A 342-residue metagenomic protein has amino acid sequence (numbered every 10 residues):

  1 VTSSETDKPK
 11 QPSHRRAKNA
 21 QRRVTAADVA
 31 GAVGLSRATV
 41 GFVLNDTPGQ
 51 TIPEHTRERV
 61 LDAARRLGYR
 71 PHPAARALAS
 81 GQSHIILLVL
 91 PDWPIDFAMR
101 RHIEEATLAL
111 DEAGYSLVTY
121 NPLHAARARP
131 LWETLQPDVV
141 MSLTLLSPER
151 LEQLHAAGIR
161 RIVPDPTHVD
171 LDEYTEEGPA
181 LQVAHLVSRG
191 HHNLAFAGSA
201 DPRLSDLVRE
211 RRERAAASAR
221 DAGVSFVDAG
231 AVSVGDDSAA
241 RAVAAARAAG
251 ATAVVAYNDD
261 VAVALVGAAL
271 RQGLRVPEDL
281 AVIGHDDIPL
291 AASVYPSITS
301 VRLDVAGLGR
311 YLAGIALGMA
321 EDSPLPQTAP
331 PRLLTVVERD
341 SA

Functional and structural regions predicted by a protein language model:
V1-G81: N-terminal helix-turn-helix DNA-binding module of bacterial transcription factors
V1-T6, Q21, G81, I85-A184 (+4 more regions): Alpha-helical recognition/docking segments in bacterial nutrient-uptake and carbohydrate-utilization systems
T39-F42, L78-W93, N193-D201: Short beta-strand segments enriched in small/hydrophobic residues
L110-N121, A195-F196, R212, A216-D236: Short beta-strand elements in bilobed, periplasmic/extracellular small-molecule ligand-binding domains
V169-A197, R214, D236-A244, V301-D322: Hydrophobic alpha-helical segments within soluble ligand-binding/sensing domains
Q182-V224, T328-S341: An alpha-beta-alpha
N193, V227-A229, V276-A281: Short acidic capping loops at alpha-helix termini that bridge into adjacent secondary structure
A240, A244-A342: Flexible loop/turn connectors
